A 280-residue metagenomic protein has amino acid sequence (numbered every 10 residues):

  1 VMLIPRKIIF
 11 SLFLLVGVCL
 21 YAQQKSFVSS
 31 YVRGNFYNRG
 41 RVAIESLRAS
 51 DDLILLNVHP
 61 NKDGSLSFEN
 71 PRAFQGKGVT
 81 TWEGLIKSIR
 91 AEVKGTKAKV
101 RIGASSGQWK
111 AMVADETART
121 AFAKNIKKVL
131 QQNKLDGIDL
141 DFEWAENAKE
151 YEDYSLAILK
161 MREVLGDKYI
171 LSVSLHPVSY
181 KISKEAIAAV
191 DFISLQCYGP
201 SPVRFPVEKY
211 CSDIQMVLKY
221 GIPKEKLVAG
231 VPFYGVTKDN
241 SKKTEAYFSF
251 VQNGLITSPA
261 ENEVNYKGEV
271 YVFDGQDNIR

Functional and structural regions predicted by a protein language model:
F13-A22: Hydrophobic h-region of N-terminal signal peptides that target proteins for export in Gram-negative bacteria
Q23-K128, V203-K209, K242-T244, V270: Glycan-recognition patch characteristic of GH18 chitinases/ENGases and related GlcNAc/peptidoglycan-binding proteins
F27-R33, K99-V100, I158-I182, K226-P232: Aromatic-lined carbohydrate-recognition surfaces of secreted/lumenal glycan-active proteins
S29-F36, L55-H59, G103-G107, D141-A145 (+3 more regions): Active-site-proximal beta-strand/loop segments in catalytic clefts of secreted hydrolases
L47-L66, D136-I138, F142-W144, K181-V207: Aromatic- and acid-rich polysaccharide-binding/catalytic face of secreted or lumenal carbohydrate-active enzymes
A49, E69, K224-R280: Glycan-binding loop/region signatures in secreted carbohydrate-active enzymes
I86-A104, Y154-Y169, I214-I222: Surface-exposed amphipathic alpha-helices with a cationic face
S106, N125-E152, Q196-G199: Active-site groove signature of glycoside hydrolases
